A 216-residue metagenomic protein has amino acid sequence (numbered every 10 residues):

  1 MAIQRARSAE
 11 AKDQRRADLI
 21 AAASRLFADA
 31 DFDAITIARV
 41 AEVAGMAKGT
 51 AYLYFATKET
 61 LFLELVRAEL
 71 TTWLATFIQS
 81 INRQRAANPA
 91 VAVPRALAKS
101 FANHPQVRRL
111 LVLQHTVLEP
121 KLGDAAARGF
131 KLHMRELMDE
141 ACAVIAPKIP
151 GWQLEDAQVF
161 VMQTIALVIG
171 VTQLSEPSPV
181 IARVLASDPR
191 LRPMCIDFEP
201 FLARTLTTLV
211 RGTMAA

Functional and structural regions predicted by a protein language model:
M1-Q14, R190, T207, R211-M214: N-terminal intrinsically disordered/low-complexity leader segments
Q14, D18-R25, V43, T60-R83 (+4 more regions): Alpha-helical structural segments
D18, R39, A92-A96, V159-A166 (+2 more regions): Amphipathic alpha-helical interaction segments
A30-T60, E64: Helix-turn-helix
E64, I78-V107, F160-T164: Hydrophobic alpha-helical connector segments
V91-L118, T172-S178: Helical hydrophobic small-molecule/effector-binding pocket
K121-I149, E155-V159, P200-R204: Amphipathic alpha-helical packing segments from all-alpha helical-bundle domains
D139-G151, L167-A216: C-terminal peripheral helix-coil segments that are non-catalytic and often amphipathic
